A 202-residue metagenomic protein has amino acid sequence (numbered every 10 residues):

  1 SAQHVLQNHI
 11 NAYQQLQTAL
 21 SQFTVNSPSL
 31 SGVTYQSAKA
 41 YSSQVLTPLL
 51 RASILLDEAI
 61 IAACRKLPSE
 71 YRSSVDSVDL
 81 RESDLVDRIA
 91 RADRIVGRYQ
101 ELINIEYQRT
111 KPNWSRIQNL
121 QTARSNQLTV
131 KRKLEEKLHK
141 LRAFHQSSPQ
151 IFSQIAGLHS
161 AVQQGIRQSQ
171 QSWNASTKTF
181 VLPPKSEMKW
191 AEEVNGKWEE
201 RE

Functional and structural regions predicted by a protein language model:
S1-E202: Intrinsically disordered, low-complexity charged segments of secreted bacterial virulence and antibacterial
